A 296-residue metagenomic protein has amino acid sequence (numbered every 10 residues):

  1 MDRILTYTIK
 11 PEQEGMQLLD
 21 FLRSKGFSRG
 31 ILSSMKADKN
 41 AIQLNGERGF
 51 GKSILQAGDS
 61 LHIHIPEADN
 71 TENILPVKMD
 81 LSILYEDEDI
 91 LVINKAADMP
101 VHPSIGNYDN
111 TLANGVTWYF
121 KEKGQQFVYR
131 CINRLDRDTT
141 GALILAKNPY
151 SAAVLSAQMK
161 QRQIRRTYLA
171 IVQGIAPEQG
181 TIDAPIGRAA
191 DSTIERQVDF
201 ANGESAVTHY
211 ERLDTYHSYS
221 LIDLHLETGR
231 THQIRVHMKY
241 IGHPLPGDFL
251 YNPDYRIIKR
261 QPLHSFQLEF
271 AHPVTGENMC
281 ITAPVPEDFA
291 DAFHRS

Functional and structural regions predicted by a protein language model:
M1-I31, M35, L81, A201-E204 (+3 more regions): Pseudouridine synthases involved in rRNA/tRNA modification
M1-T181, G187, D288-F293: RNA pseudouridine synthases
F50-I54, D223, R260: Short, surface-exposed secondary-structure edge patches
H64-P66, D191-I194, S205, D248-D254: Short Pro/Gly-enriched beta-strand edge/turn motifs at strand-loop
I74-M79, P177, D199-T208, P262-L263: Short coil-to-beta-strand transition motifs
I83, V172, H209-R212, L245: Conserved hydrophobic positions within beta-strands
L84-Y85, D136, G187, E211-D214 (+3 more regions): Well-ordered beta-strand positions
K121, P177-E178, D191, T215-S218 (+1 more regions): Short, conserved beta-turn/loop elements at beta-strand boundaries and strand-helix junctions
